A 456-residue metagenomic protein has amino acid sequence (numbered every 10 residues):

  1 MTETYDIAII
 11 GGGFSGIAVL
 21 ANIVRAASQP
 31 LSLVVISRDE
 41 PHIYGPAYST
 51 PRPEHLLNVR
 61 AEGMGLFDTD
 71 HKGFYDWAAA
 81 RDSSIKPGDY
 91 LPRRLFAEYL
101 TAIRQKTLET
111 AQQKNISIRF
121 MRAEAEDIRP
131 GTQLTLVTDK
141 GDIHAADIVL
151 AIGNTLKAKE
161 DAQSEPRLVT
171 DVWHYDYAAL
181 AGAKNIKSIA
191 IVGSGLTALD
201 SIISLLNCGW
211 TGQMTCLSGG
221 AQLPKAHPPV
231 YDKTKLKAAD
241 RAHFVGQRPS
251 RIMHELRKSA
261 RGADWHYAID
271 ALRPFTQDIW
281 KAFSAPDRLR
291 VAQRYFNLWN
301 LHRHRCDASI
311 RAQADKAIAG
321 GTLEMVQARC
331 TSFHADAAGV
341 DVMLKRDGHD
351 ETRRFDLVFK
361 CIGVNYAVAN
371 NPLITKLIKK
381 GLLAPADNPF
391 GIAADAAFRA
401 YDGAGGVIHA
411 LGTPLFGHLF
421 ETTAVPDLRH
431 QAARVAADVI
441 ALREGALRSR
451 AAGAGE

Functional and structural regions predicted by a protein language model:
T2-E40, P46, S83-A242, M253-L447 (+1 more regions): Flavin (primarily FAD) cofactor-binding/catalytic cores of flavoenzymes
S49-G73, D232-R248, S309-A312: N-terminal glycine-rich dinucleotide-binding loop that anchors FAD/FMN and/or NAD(P) in oxidoreductases
D68-W77, S250-K258, L419: Extended, charge-rich low-complexity interaction segments
F74-A78, V407-A410: Active-site-adjacent bridging/hinge elements
